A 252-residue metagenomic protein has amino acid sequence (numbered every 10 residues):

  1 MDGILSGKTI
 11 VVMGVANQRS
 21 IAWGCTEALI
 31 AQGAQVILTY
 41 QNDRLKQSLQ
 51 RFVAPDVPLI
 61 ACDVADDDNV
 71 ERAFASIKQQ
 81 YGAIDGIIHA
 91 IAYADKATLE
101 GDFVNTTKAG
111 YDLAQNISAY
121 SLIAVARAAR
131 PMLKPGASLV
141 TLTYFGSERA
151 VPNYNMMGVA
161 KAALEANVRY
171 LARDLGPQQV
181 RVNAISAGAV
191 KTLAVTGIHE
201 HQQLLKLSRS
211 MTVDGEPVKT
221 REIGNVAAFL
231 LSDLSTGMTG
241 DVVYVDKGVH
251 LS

Functional and structural regions predicted by a protein language model:
D2-I37: Canonical Rossmann dinucleotide-binding motif of NAD(H)/NADP(H)-dependent dehydrogenases/reductases, specifically
G14-C25, A92-P131, P135-P177, A189-K191 (+3 more regions): Catalytic loop of short-chain dehydrogenase/reductase
Q50-F52, P177, A189-T212, E222 (+1 more regions): A glycine/serine/threonine-rich, flexible loop-to-helix segment that serves as the NAD(P) cofactor-binding "lid"
V53-D68: Rossmann-fold cofactor-recognition segment
G176, R181, M238-G240: Short, small/polar-rich loop/turn modules that mediate ligand/substrate recognition or access, typified
R181-K191, L231, Y244-D246: Conserved SDR Rossmann-fold cofactor-binding beta-strand/turn motif
T212-I223, L234: A conserved structural motif in NAD(P)-dependent oxidoreductases
A228, T239-S252: Short C-terminal tail/terminal secondary-structure segment of NAD(P)H-dependent dehydrogenase/reductase domains
